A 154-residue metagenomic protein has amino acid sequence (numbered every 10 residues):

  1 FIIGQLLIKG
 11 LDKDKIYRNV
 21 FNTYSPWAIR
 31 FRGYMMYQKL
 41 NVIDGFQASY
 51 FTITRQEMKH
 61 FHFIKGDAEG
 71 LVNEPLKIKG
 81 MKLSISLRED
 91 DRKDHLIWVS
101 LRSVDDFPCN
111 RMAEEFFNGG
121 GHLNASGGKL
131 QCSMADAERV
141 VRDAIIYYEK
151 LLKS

Functional and structural regions predicted by a protein language model:
F1-F116, G121-K153: Hydrophobic helix-and-loop "lid/oligomerization" segment in the mid-to-C-terminal part of catalytic domains
